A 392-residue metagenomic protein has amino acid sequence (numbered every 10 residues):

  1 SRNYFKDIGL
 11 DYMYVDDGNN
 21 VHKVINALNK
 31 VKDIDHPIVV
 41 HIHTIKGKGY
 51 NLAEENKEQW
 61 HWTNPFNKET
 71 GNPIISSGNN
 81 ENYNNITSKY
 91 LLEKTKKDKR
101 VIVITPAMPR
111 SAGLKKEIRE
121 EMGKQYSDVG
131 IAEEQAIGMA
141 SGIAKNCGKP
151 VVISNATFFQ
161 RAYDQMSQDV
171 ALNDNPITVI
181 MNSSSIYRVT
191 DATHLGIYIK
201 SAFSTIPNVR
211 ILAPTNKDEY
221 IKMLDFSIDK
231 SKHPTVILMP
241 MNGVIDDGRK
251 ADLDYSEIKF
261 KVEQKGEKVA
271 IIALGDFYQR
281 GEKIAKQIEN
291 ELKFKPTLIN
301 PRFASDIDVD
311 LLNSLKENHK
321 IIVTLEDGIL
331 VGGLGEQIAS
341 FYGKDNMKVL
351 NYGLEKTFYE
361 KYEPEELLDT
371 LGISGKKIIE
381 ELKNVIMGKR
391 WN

Functional and structural regions predicted by a protein language model:
S1-Q59, I75-Y90, K94-E121, D128 (+6 more regions): Thiamine diphosphate
A27, Q165, M223-L224: Short beta-alpha junctions and helix-cap segments that line functional grooves
E58-P73: Aromatic- and acidic-residue-enriched carbohydrate-binding clefts of CAZyme catalytic domains
P65-E69, G196, S204-R249: Helix-enriched interaction subdomains in cytosolic or periplasmic regions, typified by TIR/SEFIR signaling/NADase cores
Y126, Q135-I153, A162: Extended, hydrophobic alpha-helical segments in both membrane/secreted and soluble proteins
R161-A171: Short, mixed-charge aromatic SLiMs
D174-P176, N208-V209: Short glycine-/polar-rich loops that comprise or flank the Walker A/P-loop and associated switch/sensor motifs
